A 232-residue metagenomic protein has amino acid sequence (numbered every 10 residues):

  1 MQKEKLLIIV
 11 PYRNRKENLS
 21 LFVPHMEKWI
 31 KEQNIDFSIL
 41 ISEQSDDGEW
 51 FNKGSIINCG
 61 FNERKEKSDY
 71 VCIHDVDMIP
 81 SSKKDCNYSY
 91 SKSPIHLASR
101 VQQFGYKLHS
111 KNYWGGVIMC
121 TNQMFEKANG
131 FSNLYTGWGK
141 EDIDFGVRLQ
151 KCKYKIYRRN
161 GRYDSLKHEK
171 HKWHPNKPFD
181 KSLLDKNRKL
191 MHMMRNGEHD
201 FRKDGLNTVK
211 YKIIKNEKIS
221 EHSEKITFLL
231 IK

Functional and structural regions predicted by a protein language model:
E4-V10, M26, S38-I41, G60: Hydrophobic targeting segments
V10-P11, S20, I35-D47: Short beta-strand/loop segment that forms part of the nucleotide-sugar
R15-I30: Short, well-formed alpha-helical segments that are part of the catalytic scaffolds of diverse glycosyltransferases
S55-Y70: Active-site nucleotide-sugar/metal-binding loop of Leloir-type enzymes
K67-S81: Short beta-strand-to-loop acidic/aromatic patch adjacent to the donor-nucleotide binding site
S82-Y106: Conserved donor-nucleotide/metal-binding helix-loop-beta segment in metal-dependent transferases, i.e., the alpha-helix
W114-N129, F145-V147: Conserved nucleotide-sugar donor-binding and metal-coordinating catalytic region shared by glycosyltransferases
L134-G137, I143-K232: C-terminal catalytic/acceptor-binding lobe
